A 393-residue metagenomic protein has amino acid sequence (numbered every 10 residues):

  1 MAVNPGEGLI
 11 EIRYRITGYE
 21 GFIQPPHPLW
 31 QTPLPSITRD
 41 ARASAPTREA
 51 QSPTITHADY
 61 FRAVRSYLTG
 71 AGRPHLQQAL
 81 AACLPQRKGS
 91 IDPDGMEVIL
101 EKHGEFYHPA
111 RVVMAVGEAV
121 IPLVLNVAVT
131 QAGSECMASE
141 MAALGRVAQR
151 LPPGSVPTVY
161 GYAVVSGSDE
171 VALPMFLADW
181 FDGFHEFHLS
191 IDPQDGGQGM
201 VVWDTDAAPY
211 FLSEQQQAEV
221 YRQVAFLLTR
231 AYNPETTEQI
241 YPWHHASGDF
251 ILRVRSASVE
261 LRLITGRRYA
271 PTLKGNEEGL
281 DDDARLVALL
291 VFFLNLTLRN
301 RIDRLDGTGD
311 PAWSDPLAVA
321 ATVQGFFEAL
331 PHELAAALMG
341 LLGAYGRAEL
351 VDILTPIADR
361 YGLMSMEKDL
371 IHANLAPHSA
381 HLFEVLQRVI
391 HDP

Functional and structural regions predicted by a protein language model:
P5-P33, I302-P393: Helical subdomain adjoining the active site within ATP-dependent kinase catalytic cores
G8-Y14, G18-A119: ATP-binding glycine-rich phosphate-binding loop
P85-E101, E135, S139-D182: N-terminal low-complexity, intrinsically disordered segments
E97-I99, H103-Q149, P209-S213: ATP-binding glycine-rich loop module of kinase domains
G133-R150, A376-D392: The N-lobe alphaC helix and its flanking beta3-alphaC-beta4 segment of protein kinase-like domains, centered on
T158-E219: Conserved structural core of kinase catalytic domains
A208-W243: Conserved kinase catalytic-core segment
Q239-G309: Catalytic activation segment of kinase domains across protein kinase-like and atypical kinase folds
